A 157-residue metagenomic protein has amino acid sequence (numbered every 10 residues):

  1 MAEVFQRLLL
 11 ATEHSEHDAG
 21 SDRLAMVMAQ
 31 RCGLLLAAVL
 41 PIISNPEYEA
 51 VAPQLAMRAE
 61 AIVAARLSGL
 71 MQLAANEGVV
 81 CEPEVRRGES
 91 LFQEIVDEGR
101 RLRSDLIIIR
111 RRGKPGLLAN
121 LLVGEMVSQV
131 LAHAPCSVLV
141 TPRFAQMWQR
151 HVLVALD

Functional and structural regions predicted by a protein language model:
M1-M57, A75-E82, M147-D157: Small/aliphatic-rich secondary-structure junction motif
C32, M126, A134-P135: Short, structured coil segments at secondary-structure junctions
L55-A65: A short acidic, glycine-rich active-site loop that binds or catalyzes chemistry on phosphate/adenosine moieties
V85-E94: Charged docking surfaces used in two-component/phosphorelay signaling
E94, G113-L117, L139: Alpha-helical recognition/docking segments in bacterial nutrient-uptake and carbohydrate-utilization systems
E98-D105: Glycine-rich phosphate-binding loop signature in dinucleotide/nucleotide-binding domains
L106-Q129, W148-Q149: Glycine-rich, Arg-bearing micro-motifs that act as flexible, cationic patches
I108-R111, S137-R143: Short beta-strand elements of ligand-binding domains
